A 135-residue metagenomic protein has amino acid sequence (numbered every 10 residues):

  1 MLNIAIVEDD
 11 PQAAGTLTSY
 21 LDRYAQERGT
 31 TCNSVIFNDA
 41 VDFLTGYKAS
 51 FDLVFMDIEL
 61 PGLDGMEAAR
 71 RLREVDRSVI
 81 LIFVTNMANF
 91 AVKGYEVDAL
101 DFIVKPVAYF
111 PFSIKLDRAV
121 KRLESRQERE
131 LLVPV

Functional and structural regions predicted by a protein language model:
M1-A5: Non-catalytic signal-transmission and effector/linker regions of two-component phosphorelay proteins
E8: Conserved acidic carboxylate
P11-G15, A91: Charged phosphotransfer/docking patches of two-component systems
G15-R23: Charged docking surfaces used in two-component/phosphorelay signaling
A25-S34, V79: A generic structural motif
I36-D42, G65: Helix N-cap/capping motif at the beta->alpha junctions
T45, F51-R126: CheY-like receiver
L132-V135: C-terminal output/effector regions of signal-responsive regulators
